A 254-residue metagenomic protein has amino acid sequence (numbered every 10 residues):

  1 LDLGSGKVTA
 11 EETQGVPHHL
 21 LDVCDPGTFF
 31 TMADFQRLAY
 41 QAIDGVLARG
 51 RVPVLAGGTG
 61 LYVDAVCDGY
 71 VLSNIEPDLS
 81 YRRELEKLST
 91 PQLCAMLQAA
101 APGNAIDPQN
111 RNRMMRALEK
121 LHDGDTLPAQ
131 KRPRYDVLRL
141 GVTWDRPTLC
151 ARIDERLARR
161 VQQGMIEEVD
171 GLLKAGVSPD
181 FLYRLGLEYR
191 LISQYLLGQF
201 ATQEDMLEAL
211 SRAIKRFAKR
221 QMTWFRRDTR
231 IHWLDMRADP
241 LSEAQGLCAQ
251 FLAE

Functional and structural regions predicted by a protein language model:
L1-E254: Phosphate/pyrophosphate-binding catalytic cores of soluble transferases and nucleic-acid-acting enzymes
